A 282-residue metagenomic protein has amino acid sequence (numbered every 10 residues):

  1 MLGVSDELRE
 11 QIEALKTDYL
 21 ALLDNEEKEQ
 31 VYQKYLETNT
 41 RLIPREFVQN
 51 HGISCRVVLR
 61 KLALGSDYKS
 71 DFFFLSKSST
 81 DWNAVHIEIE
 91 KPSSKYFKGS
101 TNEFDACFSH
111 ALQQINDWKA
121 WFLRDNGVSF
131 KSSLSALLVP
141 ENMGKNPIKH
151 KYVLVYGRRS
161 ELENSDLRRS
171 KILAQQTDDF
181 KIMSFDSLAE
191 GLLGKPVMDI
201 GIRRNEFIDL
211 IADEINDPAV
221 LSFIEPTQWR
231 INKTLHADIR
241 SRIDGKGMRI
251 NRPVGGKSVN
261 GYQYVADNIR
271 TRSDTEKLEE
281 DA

Functional and structural regions predicted by a protein language model:
M1-A282: Charged, terminal alpha-helix-loop-beta segments that serve as non-catalytic nucleic-acid engagement and/or assembly
